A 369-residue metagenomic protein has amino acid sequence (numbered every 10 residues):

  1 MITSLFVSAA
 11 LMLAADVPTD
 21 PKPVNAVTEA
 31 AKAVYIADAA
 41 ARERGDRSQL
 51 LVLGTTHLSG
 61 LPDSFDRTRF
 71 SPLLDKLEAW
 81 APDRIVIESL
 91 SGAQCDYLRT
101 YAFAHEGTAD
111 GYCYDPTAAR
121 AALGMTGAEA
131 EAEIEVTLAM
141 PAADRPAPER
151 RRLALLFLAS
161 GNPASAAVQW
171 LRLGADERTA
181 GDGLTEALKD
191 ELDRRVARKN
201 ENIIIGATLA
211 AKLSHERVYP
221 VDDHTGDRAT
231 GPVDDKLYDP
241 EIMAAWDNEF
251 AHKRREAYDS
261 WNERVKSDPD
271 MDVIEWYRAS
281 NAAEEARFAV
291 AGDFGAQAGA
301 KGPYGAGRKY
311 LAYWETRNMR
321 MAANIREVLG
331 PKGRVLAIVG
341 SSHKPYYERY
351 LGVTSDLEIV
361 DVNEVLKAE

Functional and structural regions predicted by a protein language model:
V17-L50: N- or domain-start disorder-to-order transition segments that initiate the globular core
R47-L61, G183-E191, Y304-A306: Acidic/histidine-rich, surface-exposed loop or edge segments in extracytoplasmic proteins
Q49-T55, D83-I85, L209, R334-G340: Beta-strand elements within well-structured catalytic alpha/beta cores of enzymes that handle phosphate/sulfate esters
S59-S64, D190-K199, K309-Y313: Second-shell loop/turn segments in exported
L77, A81-I87: Proline-aspartate-enriched helix->loop->beta-strand connector
T108-L173, H252-D293: Low-complexity, serine/threonine/proline-enriched polar segments
W170-R172, D176-K301: Extended, H/D-rich, highly charged conserved domains that either
W261-E369: A cross-kingdom marker for long, charged
